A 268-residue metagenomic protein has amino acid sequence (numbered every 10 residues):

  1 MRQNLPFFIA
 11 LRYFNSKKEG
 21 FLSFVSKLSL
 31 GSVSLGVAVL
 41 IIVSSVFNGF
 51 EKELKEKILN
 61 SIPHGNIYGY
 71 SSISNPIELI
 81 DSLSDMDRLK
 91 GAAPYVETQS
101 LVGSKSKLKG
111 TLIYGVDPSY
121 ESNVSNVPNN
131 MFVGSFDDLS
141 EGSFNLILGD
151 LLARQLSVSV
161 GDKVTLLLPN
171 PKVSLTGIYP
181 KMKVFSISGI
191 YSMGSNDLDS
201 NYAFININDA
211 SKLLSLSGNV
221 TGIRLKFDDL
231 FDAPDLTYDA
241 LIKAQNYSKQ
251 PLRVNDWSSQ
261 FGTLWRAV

Functional and structural regions predicted by a protein language model:
M1-A38, F47: N-terminal Sec/SRP start-transfer signal
F8, R12, S16, K52 (+2 more regions): Short amphipathic alpha-helical coupling elements at transmembrane boundaries
N15, S32, F47, E51 (+1 more regions): Alpha-helical membrane-interface segments at transmembrane helix boundaries
A38, I42-L112, S119-S122, V133-G142: Hydrophobic, regular-secondary-structure patches
S61-P63, R88, K107-L112, G142-F144 (+5 more regions): Envelope-exposed proteins and targeting segments
I73-E78, G103-K105, E121-V127, G142 (+5 more regions): Solvent-exposed, non-transmembrane alpha-helical starts
V96, V133-I207: Hydrophobic secondary-structure segments that place a key small or acidic residue at a functional site
N170-P171, I178-V268: Mechanotransmission and gating elements of multispan inner-membrane complexes involved in transport and envelope
